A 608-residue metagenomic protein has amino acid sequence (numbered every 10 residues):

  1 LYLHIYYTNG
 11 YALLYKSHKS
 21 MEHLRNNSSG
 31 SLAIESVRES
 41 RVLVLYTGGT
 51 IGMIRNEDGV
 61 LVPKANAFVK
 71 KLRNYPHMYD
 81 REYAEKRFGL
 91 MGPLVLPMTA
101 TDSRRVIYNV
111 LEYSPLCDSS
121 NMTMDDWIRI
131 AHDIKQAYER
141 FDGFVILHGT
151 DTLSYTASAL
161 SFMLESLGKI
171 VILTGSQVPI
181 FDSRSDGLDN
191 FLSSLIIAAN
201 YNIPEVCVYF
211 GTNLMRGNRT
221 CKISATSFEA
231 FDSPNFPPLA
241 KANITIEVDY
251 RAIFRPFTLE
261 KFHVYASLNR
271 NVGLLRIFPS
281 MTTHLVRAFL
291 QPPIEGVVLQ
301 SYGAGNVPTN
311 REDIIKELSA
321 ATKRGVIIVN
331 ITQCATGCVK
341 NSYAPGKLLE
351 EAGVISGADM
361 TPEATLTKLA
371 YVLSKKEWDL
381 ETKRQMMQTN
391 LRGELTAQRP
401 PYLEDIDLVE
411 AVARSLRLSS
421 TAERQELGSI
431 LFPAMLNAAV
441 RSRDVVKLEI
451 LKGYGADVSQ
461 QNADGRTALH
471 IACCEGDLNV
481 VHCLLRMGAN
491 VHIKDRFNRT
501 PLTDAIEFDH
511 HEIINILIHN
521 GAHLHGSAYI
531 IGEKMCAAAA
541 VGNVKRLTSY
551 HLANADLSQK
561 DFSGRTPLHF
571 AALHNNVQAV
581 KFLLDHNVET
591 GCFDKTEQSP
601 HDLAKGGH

Functional and structural regions predicted by a protein language model:
E39, L45, K71-A84, T99-D102 (+6 more regions): Accessory alpha-helical/coil subdomains and C-terminal extensions that flank or cap enzyme catalytic cores
K447, N479-V480, E512-I513, R546 (+1 more regions): Conserved ankyrin/ankyrin-like repeat signature
N462, D495, A528-Y529, D561 (+1 more regions): Ankyrin repeat boundary/linker residues
